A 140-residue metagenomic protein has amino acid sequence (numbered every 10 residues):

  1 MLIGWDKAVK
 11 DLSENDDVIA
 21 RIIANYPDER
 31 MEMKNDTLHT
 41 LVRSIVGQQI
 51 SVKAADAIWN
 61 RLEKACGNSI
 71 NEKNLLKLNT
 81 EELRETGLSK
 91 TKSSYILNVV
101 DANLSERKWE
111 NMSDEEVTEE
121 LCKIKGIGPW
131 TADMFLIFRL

Functional and structural regions predicted by a protein language model:
M1-K34: Intrinsically disordered, low-complexity, charged terminal extensions of DNA damage-control enzymes
D11, V18-R21, L41, I45 (+2 more regions): Residue-level detector of alpha-helical secondary structure
N15-V18, I50-S51, A55-K125: Alpha-helical ds-nucleic-acid-binding substructure associated with the helix-hairpin-helix region of base-excision DNA
K34-Q49: Alpha-helical scaffold segments that form or flank carboxylate-/histidine-based iron centers
L136-L140: Phosphate-backbone recognition surface of nucleic-acid-processing proteins
